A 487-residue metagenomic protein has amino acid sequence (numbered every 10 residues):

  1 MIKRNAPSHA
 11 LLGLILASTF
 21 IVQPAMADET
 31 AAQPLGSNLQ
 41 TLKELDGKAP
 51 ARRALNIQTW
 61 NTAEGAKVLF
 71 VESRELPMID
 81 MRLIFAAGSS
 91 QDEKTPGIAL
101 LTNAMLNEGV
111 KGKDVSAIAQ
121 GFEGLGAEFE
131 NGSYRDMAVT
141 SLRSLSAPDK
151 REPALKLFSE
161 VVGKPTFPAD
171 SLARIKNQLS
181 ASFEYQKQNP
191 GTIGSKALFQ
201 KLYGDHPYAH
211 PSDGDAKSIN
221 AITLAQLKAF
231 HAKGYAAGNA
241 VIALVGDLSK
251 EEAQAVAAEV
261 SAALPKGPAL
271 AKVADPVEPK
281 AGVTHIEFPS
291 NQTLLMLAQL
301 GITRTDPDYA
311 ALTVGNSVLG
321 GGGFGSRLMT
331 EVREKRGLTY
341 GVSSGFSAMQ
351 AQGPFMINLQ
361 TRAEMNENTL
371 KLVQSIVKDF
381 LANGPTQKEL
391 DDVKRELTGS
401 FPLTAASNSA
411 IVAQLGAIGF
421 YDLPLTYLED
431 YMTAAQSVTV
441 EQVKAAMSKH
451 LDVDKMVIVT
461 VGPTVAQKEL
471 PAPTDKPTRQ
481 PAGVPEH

Functional and structural regions predicted by a protein language model:
I2-L12: Bacterial N-terminal signal peptides that target proteins for export
L11-I21: Bacterial N-terminal signal peptides
I21-A27: Sec/Tat signal peptide C-region and signal peptidase I cleavage site
E29-L45, G204, Y208-S212, A236-A237 (+2 more regions): An aromatic/glycine/proline-enriched structural segment found at the starts of mature extracellular/organellar domains
S37-Q58, Q200-A240, P268-P276, F401 (+1 more regions): Histidine-acidic residue clusters that define the catalytic metal-binding segment of zinc metallopeptidase domains
D46, P50-R82: Mature N-terminal segment immediately following signal peptide/propeptide cleavage in secreted/periplasmic
V71, L76-L106, V115-V162, K176 (+10 more regions): M16 family metallopeptidases and their MPP-like homologs
K444-G462: Bilobed periplasmic-binding protein-like "clamshell/Venus-flytrap" ligand-binding domains
